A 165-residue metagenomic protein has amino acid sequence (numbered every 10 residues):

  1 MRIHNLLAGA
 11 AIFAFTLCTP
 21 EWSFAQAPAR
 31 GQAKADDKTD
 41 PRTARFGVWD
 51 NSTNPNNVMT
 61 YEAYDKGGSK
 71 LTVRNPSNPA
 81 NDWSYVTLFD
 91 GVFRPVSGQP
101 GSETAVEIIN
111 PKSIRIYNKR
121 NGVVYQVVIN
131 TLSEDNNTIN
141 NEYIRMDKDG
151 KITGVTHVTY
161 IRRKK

Functional and structural regions predicted by a protein language model:
M1-A10, C18-T19: Bacterial N-terminal signal peptides that target proteins for export
I3, W22-R30: Short, aromatic- and cysteine-enriched interfacial helices/patches that mediate contacts at lipid membranes
L7, I12-F13, N130, T138: A generic structural micro-environment signature that highlights single residues at secondary-structure boundaries
A11, S23-A25, T156: Small-side-chain structural scaffolding
F15-S23: C-terminal segment of classical bacterial N-terminal signal peptides
A27-K165: Hydrophobic small-molecule pocket/channel-lining residues, especially in calycin-type beta-barrels
